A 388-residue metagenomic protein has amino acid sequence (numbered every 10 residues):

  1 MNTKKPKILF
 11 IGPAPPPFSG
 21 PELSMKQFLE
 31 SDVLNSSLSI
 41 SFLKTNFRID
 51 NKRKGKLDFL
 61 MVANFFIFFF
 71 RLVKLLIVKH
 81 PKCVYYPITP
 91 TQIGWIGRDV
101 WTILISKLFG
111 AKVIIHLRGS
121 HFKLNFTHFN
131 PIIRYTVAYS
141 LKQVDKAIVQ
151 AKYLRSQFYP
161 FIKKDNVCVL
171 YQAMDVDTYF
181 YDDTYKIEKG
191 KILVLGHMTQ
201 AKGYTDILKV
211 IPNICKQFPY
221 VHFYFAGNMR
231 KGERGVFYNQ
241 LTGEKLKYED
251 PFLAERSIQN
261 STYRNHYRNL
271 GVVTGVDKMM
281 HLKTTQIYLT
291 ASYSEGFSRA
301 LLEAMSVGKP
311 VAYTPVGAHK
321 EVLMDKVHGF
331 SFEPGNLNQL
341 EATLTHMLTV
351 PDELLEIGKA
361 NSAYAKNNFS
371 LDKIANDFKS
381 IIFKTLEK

Functional and structural regions predicted by a protein language model:
L9-F10, D183-C215, F223-M229: Conserved donor-binding/catalytic core segment of Leloir-type glycosyltransferases
K44-R48, L195, H222-L253: Glycosyltransferase donor-sugar binding loop
T136-Y181, A201: Donor nucleotide-sugar binding/catalytic pocket of nucleotide-sugar-dependent glycosyltransferases
V236-V276: Nucleotide-activated donor-binding/catalytic signature segment of Leloir-type glycosyltransferases, i.e., the conserved
Y293: Aromatic "clamp/platform" in nucleotide-sugar-dependent glycosyltransferases that forms part of the donor/acceptor
P310-Y313: Short hydrophobic beta-strand element within catalytic cores of glycosyltransferases and related nucleotide-activated
D325-K326, F330-N338, H346-P351: Conserved acidic donor-binding segment of nucleotide-sugar-dependent glycosyltransferases
Q339, H346, E353-N368, D377: A short, well-ordered alpha-helix in the C-terminal region of glycosyltransferases
